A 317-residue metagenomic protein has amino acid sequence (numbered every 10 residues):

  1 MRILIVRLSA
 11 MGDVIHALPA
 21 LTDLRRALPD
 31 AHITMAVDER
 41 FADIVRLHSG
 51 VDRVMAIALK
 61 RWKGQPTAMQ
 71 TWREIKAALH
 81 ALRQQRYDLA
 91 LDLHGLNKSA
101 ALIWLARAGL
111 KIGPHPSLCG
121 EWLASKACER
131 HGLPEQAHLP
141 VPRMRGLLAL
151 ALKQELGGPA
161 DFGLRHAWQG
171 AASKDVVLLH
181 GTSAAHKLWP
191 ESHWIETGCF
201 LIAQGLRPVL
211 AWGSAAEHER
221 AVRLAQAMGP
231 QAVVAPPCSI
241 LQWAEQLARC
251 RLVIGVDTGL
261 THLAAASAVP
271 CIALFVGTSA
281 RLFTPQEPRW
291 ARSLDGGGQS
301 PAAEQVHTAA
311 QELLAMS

Functional and structural regions predicted by a protein language model:
M1-S317: Catalytic machinery of carbohydrate-active enzymes, primarily nucleotide-sugar-dependent glycosyltransferases
